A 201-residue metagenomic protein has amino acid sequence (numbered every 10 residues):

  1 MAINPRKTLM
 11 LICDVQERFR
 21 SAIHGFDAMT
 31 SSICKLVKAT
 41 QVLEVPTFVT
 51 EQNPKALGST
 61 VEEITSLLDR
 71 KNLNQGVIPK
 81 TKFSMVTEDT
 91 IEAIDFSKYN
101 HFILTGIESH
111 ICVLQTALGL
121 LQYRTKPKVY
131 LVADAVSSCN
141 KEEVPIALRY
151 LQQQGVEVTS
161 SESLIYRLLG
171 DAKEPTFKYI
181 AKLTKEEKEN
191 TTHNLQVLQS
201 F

Functional and structural regions predicted by a protein language model:
A2-K7, L43, K55-F201: Active-site-adjacent betaalpha module
T8-V15: N-terminal nucleotide-binding beta1-loop-alpha1 segment
C13, T50, V132: The conserved SAM/SAH-binding core of class I Rossmann-like methyltransferase domains, concentrating on the hydrophobic
V15-E17, Y123: Short connector loops/turns at beta-strand edges and beta->alpha or beta->beta junctions
E17-A22, F26: Short acidic, Gly/Ser-rich segments with clustered Asp/Glu that frequently serve as metal-coordination loops in enzyme
D27-S31, V144-P145: Charged helix-capping and loop-helix junction motifs
S32-P46: A short, N-terminal amphipathic alpha-helix
F48, P54: Phosphate/pyrophosphate-binding betaalpha-module
